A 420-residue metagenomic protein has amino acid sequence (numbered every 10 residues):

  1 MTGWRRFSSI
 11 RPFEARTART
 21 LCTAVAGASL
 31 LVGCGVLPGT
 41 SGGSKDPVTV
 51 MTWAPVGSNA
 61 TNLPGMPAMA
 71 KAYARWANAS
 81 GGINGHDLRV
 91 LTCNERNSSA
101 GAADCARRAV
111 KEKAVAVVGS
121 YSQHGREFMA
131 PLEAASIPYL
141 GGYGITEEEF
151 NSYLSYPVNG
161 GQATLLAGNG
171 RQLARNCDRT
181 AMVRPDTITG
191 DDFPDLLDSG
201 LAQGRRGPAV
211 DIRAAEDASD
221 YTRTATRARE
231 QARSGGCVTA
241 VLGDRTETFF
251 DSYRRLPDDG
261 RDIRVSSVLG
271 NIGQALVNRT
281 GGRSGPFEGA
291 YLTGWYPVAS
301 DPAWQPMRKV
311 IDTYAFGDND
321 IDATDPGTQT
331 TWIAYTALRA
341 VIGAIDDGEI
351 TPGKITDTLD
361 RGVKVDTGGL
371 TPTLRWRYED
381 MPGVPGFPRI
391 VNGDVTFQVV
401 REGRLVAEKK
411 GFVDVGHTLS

Functional and structural regions predicted by a protein language model:
L30-G33: C-terminal motif of bacterial Sec signal peptides marking the signal peptidase cleavage site
V36-Y73, S80, C93-A100, D186-D191 (+1 more regions): Extracytoplasmic "Venus flytrap"
K45, N62-A68, G81-F150, E216-S219: Beta-alpha junction/loop-to-helix N-cap segments that form part of ligand/metal-binding clefts
N94, P138, E147-Q172, D211-R213 (+1 more regions): Short beta-strand elements at the ligand-binding edges of bilobed clamshell
A109-S122, L140-G142, T180-R184, I212 (+3 more regions): Periplasmic-binding protein-like
Y153-D258: Extracellular/periplasmic Venus flytrap/periplasmic-binding protein
Y253-I333, F412-G416: Extracellular/periplasmic periplasmic-binding protein-like sensory domains
D318-T328, R339-R404: Segments of small-molecule ligand-sensing domains
